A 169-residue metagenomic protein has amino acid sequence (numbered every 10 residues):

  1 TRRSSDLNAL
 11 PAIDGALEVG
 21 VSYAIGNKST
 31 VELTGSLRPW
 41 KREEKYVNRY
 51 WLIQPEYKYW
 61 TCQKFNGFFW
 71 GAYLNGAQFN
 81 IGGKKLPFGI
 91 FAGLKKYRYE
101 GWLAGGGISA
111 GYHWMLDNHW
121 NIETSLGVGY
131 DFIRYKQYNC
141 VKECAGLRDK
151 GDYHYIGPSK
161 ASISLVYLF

Functional and structural regions predicted by a protein language model:
T1-S4: Short, small-residue-biased leader/transition segments that mark boundaries at the very start of proteins
D6-N8, L17-S22, K58: Short secondary-structure capping/turn segments at boundaries of alpha-helices and beta-strands
P11-I13, T34, W40-N48, E143-Y153: Surface-exposed strand-loop-strand hairpins of Gram-negative outer-membrane beta-barrel proteins
G15-E18, G107: Short, surface-exposed coil-to-beta transition loops
Y23-T124, S162-Y167: Gram-negative (and chloroplast) outer-membrane scaffold detector with strong preference for beta-barrel transmembrane
D117-F169: Predominantly the C-terminal beta-signal and adjacent terminal strand-loop region of outer-membrane beta-barrel
